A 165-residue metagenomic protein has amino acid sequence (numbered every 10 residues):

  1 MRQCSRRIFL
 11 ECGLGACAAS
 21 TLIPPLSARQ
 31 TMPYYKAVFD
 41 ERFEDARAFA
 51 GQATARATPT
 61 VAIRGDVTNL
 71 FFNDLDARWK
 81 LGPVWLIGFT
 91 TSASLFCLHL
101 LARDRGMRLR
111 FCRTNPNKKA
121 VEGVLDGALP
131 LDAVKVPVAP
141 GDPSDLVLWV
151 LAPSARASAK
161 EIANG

Functional and structural regions predicted by a protein language model:
M1-C17: N-terminal secretory signal peptides and thylakoid transit peptides that target proteins across membranes
S20-P24: N-terminal low-complexity, intrinsically disordered segments
S27-G165: Extracytoplasmic/lumenal soluble domains of exported proteins with redox or metal-associated functions
